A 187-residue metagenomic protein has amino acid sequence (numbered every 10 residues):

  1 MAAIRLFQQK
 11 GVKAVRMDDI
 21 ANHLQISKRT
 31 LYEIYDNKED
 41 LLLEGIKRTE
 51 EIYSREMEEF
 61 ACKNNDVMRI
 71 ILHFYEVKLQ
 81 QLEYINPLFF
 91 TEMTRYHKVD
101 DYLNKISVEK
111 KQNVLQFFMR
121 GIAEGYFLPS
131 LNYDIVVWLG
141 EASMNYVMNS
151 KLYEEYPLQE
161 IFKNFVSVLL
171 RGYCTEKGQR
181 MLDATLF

Functional and structural regions predicted by a protein language model:
M1-I4: A short, Lys/Arg-enriched amphipathic alpha-helix from helix-turn-helix/homeodomain DNA-binding modules
L6-D40, E44: Helix-turn-helix
K38, G45, T49, Y53 (+5 more regions): Hydrophobic/aromatic residues within well-ordered alpha-helical segments
E44, R55-Y84, V137-G140: Hydrophobic alpha-helical connector segments
F60, F89-M93, V147, K151: Secondary-structure edge/capping motif, primarily at the C-terminal ends of alpha-helices and the immediately following
M68-R69, K105-I106, A123-L139, Y153-K163: All-alpha amphipathic helical-bundle segments outside canonical DNA-binding/catalytic cores that form hydrophobic
L79-Y126: Short secondary-structure transition hinges
Q116-R120, E124, Y153-F187: C-terminal peripheral helix-coil segments that are non-catalytic and often amphipathic
